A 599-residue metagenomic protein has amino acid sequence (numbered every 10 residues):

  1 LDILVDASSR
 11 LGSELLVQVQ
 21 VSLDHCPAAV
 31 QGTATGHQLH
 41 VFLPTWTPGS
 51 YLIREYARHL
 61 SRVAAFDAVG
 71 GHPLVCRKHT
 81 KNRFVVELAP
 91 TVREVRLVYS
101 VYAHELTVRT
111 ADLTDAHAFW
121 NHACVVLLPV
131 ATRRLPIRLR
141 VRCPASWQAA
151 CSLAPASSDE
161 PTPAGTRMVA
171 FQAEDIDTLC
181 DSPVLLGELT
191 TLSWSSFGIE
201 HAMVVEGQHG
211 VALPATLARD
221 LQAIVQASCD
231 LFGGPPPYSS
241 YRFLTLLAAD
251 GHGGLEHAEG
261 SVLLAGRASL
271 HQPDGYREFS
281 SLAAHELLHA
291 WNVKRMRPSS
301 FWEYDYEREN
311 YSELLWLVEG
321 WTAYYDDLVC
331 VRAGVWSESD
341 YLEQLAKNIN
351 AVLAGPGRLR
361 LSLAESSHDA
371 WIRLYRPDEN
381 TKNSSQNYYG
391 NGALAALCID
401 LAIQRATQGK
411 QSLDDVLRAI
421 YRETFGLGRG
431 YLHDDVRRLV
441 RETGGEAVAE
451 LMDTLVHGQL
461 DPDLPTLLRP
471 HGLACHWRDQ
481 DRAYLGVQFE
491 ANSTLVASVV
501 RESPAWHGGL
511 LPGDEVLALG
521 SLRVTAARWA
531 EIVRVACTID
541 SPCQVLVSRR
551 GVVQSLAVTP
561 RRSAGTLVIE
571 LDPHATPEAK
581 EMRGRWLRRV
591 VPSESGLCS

Functional and structural regions predicted by a protein language model:
L1-W46: Early extracytoplasmic/domain-onset interaction patches
D2, E14-Q18, Q38-H40, R83 (+5 more regions): Intrinsic-disorder/low-complexity, polar/charged segments enriched in Ser/Thr/Lys/Arg/Asp/Glu/Gln
V41-P44, A65, T91, A402: A structural signal for the main folded, soluble domain(s) of proteins
P48, I53-R62, F66-Y238, D250-G253: Non-catalytic architectural context of zinc metalloproteases
E105, W147, F232, P236 (+8 more regions): A generic secondary-structure signal for well-formed alpha-helical elements
T190-L315, W321: Juxtacatalytic substrate-recognition/specificity segment
S261-L270, R295-M296, E307-R358, L546: Post-HExxH zinc-binding segment in Zn-dependent metallohydrolases
D326, W336-S599: C-terminal recognition in membrane/secretory proteostasis and scaffolding
